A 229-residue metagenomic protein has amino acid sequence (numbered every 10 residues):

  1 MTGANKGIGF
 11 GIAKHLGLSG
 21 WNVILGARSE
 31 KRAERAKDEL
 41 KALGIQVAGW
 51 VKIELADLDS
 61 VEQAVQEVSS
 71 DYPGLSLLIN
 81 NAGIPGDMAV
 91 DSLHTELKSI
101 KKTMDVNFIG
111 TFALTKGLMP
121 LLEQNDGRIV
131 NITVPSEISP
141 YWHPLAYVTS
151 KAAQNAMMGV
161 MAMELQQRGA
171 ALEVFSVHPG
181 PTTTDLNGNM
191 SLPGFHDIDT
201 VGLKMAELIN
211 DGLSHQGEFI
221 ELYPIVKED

Functional and structural regions predicted by a protein language model:
M1-I24: Canonical Rossmann dinucleotide-binding motif of NAD(H)/NADP(H)-dependent dehydrogenases/reductases, specifically
T2, L75-G83, N107, N131 (+1 more regions): Rossmann-fold scaffold of SDR-type NAD(P)-dependent oxidoreductases
S19-R35: Conserved glycine-rich Rossmann-like NAD(P)H-binding loop of the short-chain dehydrogenase/reductase
E30-K31, K52-Q63: The beta1-alpha1 cofactor-binding region of Rossmann-like NAD(H)/NADP(H)-dependent oxidoreductases
I45-Q46, E67-L78, G86: A glycine-rich helix->loop->beta "capping" turn within Rossmann-like NAD(P)(H)-dependent oxidoreductase domains
S60-Q63, D105, G110-G117: Conserved mid-core alpha-helix of short-chain dehydrogenase/reductase
I84-M104, I109-F112, E123-R168: Catalytic loop of short-chain dehydrogenase/reductase
R168-T184, G188-D229: C-terminal helical subdomain
